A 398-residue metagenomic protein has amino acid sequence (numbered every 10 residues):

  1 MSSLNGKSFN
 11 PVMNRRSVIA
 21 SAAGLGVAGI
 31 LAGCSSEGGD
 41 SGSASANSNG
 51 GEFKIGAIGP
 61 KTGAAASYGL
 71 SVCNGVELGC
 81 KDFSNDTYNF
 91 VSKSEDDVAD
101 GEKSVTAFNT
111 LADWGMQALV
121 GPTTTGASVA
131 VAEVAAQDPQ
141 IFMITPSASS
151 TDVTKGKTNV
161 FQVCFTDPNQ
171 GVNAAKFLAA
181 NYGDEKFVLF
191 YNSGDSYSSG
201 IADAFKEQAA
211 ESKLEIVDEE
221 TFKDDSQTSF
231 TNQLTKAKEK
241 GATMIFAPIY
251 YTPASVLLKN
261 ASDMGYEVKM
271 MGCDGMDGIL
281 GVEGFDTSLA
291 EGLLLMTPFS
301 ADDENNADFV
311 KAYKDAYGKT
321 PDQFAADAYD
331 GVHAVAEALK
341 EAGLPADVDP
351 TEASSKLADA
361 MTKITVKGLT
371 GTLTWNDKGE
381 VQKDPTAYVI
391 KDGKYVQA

Functional and structural regions predicted by a protein language model:
M1-M13, S21-A32: N-terminal secretory signal peptides
C34-A46: Bacterial lipoprotein signal-peptidase II cleavage site
D40-S43, Y68-V72, D82-T154, V163 (+1 more regions): Beta-alpha junction/loop-to-helix N-cap segments that form part of ligand/metal-binding clefts
N49, G56-G75, F83, E95-E102 (+4 more regions): Extracytoplasmic "Venus flytrap"
K61, V160-T221, M244, V335: An alpha-beta-alpha
S104, V163-K186, S199-I201, Q227-T231 (+4 more regions): Hydrophobic alpha-helical segments within soluble ligand-binding/sensing domains
L258-Y329: Extracellular/periplasmic periplasmic-binding protein-like sensory domains
K319-A325, A336-K394: Segments of small-molecule ligand-sensing domains
